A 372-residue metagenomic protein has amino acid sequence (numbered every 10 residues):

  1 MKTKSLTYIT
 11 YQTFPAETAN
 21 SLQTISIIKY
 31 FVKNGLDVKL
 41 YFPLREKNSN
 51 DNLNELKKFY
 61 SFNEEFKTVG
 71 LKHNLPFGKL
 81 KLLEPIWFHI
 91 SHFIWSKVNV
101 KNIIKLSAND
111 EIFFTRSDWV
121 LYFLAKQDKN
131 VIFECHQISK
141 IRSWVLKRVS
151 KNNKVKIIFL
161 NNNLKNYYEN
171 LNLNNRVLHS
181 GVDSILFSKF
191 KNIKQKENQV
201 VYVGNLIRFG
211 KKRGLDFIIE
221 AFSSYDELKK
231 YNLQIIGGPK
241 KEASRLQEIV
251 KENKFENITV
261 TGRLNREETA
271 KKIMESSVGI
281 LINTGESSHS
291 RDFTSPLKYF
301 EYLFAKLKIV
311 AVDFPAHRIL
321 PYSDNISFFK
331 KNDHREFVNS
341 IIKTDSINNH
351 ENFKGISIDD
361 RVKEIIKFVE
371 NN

Functional and structural regions predicted by a protein language model:
K2-T24, F42-L44, Y202-N205: Nucleotide-activated donor-dependent transferases that construct or modify glycoconjugates
T7-I9, I158, V182, I193-S223 (+1 more regions): Conserved donor-binding/catalytic core segment of Leloir-type glycosyltransferases
T10-E17, Y30, D37-S91, L106-S107 (+2 more regions): N-terminal strand-loop element at the rim of the active site of nucleotide-sugar-dependent glycosyltransferases
A19, K331-N372: A charged, aromatic-enriched C-terminal amphipathic alpha-helix characteristic of glycosyltransferases across folds
N20-F31, E55, F217-I218, K298 (+1 more regions): Short amphipathic alpha-helix
N163, G181: Carbohydrate-associated surface elements
F209-R213, E267-T269, G279-E301, A311-L320: Nucleotide-sugar-dependent
G237, R245-I273, V278: Nucleotide-activated donor-binding/catalytic signature segment of Leloir-type glycosyltransferases, i.e., the conserved
